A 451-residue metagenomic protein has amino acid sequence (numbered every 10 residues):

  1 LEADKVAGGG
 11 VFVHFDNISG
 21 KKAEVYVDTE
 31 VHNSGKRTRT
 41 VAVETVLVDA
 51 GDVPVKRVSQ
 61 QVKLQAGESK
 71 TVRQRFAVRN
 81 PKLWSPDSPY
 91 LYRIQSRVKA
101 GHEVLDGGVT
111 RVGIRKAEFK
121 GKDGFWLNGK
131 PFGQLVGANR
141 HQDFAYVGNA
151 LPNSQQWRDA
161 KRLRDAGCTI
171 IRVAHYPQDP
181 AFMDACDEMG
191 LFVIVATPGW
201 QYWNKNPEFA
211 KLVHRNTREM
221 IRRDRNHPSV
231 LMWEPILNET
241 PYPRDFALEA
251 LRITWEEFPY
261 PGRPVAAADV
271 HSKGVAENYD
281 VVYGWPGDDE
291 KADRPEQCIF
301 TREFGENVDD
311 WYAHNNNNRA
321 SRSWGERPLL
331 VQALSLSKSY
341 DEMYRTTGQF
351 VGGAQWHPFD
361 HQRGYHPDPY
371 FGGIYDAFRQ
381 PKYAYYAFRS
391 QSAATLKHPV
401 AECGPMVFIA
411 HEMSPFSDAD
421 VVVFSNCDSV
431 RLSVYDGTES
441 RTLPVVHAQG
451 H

Functional and structural regions predicted by a protein language model:
L1-A185, G190-V193, N216, L231-M232 (+3 more regions): Secreted/periplasmic carbohydrate-active enzymes, especially glycoside hydrolases
A100, F258, S392: Active-site catalytic pocket residues across diverse enzymes, especially alpha/beta-hydrolases
G113-R115, Q391-A394: Flexible, low-complexity linkers/stalks enriched in Thr/Pro that connect modular domains
F144, E219-R222, K397: Conserved helix-loop functional segments at active or binding sites
W157-R162, I170-A384, G404-E412, D418 (+1 more regions): Substrate-binding/catalytic cleft of secreted carbohydrate-active enzymes, primarily glycoside hydrolases
Y385, S392-P399: Conserved alpha/beta catalytic core and glycan-binding cleft of carbohydrate-active enzymes
